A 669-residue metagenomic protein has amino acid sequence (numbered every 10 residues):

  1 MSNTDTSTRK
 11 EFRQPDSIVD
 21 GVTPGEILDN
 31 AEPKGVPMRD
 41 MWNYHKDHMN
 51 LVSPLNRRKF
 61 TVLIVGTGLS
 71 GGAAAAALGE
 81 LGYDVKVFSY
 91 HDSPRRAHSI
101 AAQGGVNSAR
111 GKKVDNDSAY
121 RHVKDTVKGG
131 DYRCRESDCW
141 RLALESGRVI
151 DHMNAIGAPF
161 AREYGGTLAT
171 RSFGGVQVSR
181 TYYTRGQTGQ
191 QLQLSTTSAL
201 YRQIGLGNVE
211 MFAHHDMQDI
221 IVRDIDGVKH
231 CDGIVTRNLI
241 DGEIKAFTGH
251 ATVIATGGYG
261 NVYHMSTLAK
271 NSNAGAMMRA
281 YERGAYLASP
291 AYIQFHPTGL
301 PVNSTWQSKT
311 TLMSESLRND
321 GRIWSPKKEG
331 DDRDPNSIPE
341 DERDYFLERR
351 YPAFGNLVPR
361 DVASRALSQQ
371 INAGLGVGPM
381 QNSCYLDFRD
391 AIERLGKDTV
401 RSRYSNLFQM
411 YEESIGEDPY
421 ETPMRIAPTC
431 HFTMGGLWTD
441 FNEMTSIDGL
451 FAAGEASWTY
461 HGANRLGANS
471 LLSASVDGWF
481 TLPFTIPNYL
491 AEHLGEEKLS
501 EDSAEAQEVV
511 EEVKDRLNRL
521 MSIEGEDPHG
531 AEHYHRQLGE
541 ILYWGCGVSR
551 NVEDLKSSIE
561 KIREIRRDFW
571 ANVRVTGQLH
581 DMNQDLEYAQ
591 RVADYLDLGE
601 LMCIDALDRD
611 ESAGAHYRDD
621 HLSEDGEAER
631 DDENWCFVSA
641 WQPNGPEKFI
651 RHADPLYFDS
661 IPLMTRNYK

Functional and structural regions predicted by a protein language model:
S2-V62, K229, T665: Extreme N-terminal leader/targeting segments of oxidoreductases
Y44-T61, A74-A77, L81, D92-P94 (+8 more regions): Glycine- and aromatic-enriched mobile tails/lids
R58-F60, D241-A251, S446: Core beta-strand elements of the Rossmann-like FAD/NAD(P) dinucleotide-binding domain in flavoenzyme oxidoreductases
G66-L69: Glycine-rich Rossmann-fold phosphate-binding loop(s) that bind the pyrophosphate of adenine dinucleotide cofactors
D92-K124, Q294-T298, T305-K309: Conserved N-terminal glycine-rich FAD pyrophosphate-binding loop of Rossmann-like flavoproteins
V149, N154-E243, A255, G299-T310: Conserved redox-cofactor binding core of oxidoreductases
A251-W306, T310, N464-F484: Glycine-rich loop(s) and the adjacent beta-strand/alpha-helix scaffold that form part
R279, Y286-E413, F484-P487: An anion/pyrophosphate-binding glycine-rich loop and adjacent beta-alpha core in soluble alpha-beta enzymes
